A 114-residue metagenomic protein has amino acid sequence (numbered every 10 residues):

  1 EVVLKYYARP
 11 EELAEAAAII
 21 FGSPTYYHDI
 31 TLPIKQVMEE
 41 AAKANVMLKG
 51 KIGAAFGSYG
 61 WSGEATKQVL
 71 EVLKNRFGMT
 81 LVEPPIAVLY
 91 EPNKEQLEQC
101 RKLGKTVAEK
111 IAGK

Functional and structural regions predicted by a protein language model:
E1, K5, A14-K114: FMN-binding flavodoxin-like domain, especially the glycine-rich phosphate-binding loop
R9-P10: Acidic, amphipathic alpha-helical patches
